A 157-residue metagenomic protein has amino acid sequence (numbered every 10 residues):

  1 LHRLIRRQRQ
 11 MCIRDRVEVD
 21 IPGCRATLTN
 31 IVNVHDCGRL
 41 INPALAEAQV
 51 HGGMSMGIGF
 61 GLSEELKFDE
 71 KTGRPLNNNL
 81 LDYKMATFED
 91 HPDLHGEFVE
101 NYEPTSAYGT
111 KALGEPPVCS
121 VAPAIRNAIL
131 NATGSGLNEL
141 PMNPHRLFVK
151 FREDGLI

Functional and structural regions predicted by a protein language model:
L1-R9, I13: Single conserved hydrophobic/aromatic residue that forms the stacking wall/gate of nucleotide- or nucleobase-binding
R14-H35, P92-E100: Short beta-strand elements
V17, C24, L28, I58 (+5 more regions): Hydrophobic, well-ordered secondary-structure elements that form the walls of internal hydrophobic environments
T27-I31, G73-D82, H95-E97, E139-K150: Beta-strand segments within the central parallel beta-sheet cores of soluble alpha/beta enzyme folds
N33-L40, A112-S120: Glycine-rich phosphate/pyrophosphate-binding beta-alpha loops
R39-F88: Active-site rim segments in enzyme catalytic domains, especially the processed small/beta chain of N-terminal
G53, G57-G61, P116-G136, K150 (+1 more regions): Stable alpha-helical structural segments in soluble proteins, enriched in small hydrophobic residues
K84-K111: Generic long, charged, amphipathic alpha-helical segments
